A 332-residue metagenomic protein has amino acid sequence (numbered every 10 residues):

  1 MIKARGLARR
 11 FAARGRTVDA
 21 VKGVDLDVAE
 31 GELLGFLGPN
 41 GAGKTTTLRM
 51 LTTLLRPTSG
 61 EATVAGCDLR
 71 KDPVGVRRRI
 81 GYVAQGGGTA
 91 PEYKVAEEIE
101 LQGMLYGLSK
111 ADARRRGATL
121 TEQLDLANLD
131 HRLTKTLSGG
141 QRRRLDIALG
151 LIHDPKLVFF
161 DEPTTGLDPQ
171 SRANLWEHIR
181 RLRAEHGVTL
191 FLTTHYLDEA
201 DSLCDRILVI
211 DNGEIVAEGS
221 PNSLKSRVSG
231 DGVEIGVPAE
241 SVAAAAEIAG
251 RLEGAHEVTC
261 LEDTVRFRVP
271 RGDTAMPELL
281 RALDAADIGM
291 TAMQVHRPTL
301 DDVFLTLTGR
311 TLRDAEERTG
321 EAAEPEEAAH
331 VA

Functional and structural regions predicted by a protein language model:
M1-A4, R10-G23, E30, P73: A short, flexible loop at the N-terminus of ABC-type nucleotide-binding domains that lies
P39-G43: Walker A (P-loop) phosphate-binding loop of ABC-type ATPase nucleotide-binding domains
E92, L133-L137: Conserved ABC ATPase signature
E100, M104, A111-L129: Conserved ABC ATPase "signature" region
D154: Conserved catalytic motifs of ABC-family nucleotide-binding domains
V158-D161: Catalytic Walker B motif of ABC-type/P-loop ATPase nucleotide-binding domains
E177-P270, Q294: ABC transporter nucleotide-binding domain
